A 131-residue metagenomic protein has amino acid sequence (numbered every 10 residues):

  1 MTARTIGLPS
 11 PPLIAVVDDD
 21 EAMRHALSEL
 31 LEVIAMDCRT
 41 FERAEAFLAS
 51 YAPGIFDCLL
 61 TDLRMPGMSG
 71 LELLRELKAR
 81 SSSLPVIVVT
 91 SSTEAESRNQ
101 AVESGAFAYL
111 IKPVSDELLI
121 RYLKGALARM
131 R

Functional and structural regions predicted by a protein language model:
E21-R39: Two-component/phosphorelay signaling modules centered on CheY-like receiver
T40-C58: Acidic, metal-coordinating helix/loop segments flanking the phosphotransfer/catalytic sites of two-component signaling
E42-R43, S69-E72: Acidic catalytic/metal-coordinating carboxylates
T61-D62: Active-site T/S-Asp motif of two-component receiver
M65: Receiver (REC) domain active-site loop signature in two-component systems and cognate sites in sensor histidine kinases
E96, V114-K124: C-terminal output helix
